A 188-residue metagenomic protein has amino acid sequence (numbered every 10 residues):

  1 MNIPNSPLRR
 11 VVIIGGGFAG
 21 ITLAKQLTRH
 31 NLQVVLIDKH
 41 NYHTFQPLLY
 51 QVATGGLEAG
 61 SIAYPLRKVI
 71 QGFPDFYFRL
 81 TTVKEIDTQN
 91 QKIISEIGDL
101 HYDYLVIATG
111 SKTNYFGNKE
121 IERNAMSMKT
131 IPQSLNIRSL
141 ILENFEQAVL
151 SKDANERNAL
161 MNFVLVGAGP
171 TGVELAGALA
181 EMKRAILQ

Functional and structural regions predicted by a protein language model:
M1-R9, F76-V164, M182: FAD-binding core/adjacent interface of flavoenzyme oxidoreductases
N2-F76, M161-V164, P170-Q188: Beta1-alpha1 glycine-rich phosphate/pyrophosphate-binding loop at the start of Rossmann-like nucleotide-binding domains
